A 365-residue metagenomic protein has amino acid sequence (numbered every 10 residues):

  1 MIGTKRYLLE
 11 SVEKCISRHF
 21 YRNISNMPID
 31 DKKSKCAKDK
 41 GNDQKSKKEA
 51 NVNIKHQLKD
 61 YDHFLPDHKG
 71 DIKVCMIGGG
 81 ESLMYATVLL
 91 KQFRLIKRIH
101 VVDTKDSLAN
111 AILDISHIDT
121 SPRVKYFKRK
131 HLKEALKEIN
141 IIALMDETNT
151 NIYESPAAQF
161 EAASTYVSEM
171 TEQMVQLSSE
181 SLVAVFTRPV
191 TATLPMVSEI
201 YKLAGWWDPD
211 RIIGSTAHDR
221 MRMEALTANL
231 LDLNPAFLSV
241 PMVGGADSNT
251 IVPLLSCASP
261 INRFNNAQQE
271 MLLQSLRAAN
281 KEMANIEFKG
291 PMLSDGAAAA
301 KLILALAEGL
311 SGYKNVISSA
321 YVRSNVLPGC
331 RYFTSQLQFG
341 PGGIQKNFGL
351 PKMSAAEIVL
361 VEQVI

Functional and structural regions predicted by a protein language model:
M1-L58, D62: N-terminal mitochondrial targeting presequence
K38-I54, D71, K97-N140: Conserved N-terminal Rossmann-fold NAD(P) cofactor-binding segment
C75-G79: Conserved N-terminal Rossmann-fold NAD(P)-binding element of oxidoreductases
L83-M84: N-terminal Rossmann-fold NAD(P) dinucleotide-binding loop
L90: Aromatic pocket-lining residues of Rossmann-like dinucleotide-binding sites
D119-L182: Rossmann-like NAD(P)-binding element
P156-A225: Rossmann-like NAD(P)(H) cofactor-binding subdomain of soluble oxidoreductases
L203-I365: C-terminal substrate-binding/catalytic lobe of Rossmann-fold NAD(P)-dependent dehydrogenases
